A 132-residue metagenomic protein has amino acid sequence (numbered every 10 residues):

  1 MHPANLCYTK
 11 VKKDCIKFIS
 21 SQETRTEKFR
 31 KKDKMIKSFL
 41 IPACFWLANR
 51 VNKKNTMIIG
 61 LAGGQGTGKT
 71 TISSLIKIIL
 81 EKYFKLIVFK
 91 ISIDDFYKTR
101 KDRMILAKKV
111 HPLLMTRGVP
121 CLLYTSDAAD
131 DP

Functional and structural regions predicted by a protein language model:
M1-K37: Charged, amphipathic alpha-helical linker segments immediately N-terminal to NTP-binding catalytic cores
P42-N52: Pre-Walker A adenine-sensing motif
G64: P-loop (Walker A) phosphate-binding loop of NTP-binding proteins
T67: ATP-binding Walker
T70: Walker A/P-loop
F84-K98: Short beta-strand-centered segment that lines the nucleotide-binding/catalytic pocket of NTP-utilizing
Y124-P132: Single conserved hydrophobic/aromatic residue that forms the stacking wall/gate of nucleotide- or nucleobase-binding
